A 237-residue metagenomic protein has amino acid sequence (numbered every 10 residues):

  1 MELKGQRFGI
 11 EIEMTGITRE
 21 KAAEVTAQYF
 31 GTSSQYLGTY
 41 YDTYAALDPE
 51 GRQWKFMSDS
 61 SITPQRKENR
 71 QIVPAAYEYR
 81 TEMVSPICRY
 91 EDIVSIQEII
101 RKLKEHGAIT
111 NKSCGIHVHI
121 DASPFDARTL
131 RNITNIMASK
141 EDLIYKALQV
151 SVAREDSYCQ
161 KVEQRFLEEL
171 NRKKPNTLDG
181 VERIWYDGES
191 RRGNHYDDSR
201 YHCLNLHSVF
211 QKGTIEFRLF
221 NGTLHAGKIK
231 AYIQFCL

Functional and structural regions predicted by a protein language model:
M1-I109, S123-L237: C-terminal accessory/tail domains of diverse enzymes
K112-I116, I120: Short, conserved phosphate-binding/catalytic loop or strand-edge motifs used in phosphoryl-/nucleotidyl-transfer
